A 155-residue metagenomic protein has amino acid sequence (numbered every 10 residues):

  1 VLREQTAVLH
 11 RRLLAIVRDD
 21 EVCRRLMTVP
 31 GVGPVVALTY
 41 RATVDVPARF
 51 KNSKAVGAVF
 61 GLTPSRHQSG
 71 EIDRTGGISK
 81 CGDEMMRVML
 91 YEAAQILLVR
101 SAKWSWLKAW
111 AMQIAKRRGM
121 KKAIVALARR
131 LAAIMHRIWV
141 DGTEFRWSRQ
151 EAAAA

Functional and structural regions predicted by a protein language model:
V1-A155: A detector of single, family-specific signature residues that are central to catalytic or substrate-handling motifs
